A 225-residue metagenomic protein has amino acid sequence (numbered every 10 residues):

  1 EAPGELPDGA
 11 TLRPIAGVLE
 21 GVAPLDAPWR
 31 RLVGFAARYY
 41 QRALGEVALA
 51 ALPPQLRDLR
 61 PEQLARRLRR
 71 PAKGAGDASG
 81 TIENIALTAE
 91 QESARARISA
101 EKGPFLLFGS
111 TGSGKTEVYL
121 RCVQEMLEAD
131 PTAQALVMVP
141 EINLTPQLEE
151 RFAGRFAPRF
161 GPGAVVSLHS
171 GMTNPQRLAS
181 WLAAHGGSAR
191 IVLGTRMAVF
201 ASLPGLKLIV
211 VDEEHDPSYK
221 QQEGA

Functional and structural regions predicted by a protein language model:
E1-A225: Accessory, non-ATPase domains that flank or precede helicase/AAA+ motor cores in DNA-metabolism machines
